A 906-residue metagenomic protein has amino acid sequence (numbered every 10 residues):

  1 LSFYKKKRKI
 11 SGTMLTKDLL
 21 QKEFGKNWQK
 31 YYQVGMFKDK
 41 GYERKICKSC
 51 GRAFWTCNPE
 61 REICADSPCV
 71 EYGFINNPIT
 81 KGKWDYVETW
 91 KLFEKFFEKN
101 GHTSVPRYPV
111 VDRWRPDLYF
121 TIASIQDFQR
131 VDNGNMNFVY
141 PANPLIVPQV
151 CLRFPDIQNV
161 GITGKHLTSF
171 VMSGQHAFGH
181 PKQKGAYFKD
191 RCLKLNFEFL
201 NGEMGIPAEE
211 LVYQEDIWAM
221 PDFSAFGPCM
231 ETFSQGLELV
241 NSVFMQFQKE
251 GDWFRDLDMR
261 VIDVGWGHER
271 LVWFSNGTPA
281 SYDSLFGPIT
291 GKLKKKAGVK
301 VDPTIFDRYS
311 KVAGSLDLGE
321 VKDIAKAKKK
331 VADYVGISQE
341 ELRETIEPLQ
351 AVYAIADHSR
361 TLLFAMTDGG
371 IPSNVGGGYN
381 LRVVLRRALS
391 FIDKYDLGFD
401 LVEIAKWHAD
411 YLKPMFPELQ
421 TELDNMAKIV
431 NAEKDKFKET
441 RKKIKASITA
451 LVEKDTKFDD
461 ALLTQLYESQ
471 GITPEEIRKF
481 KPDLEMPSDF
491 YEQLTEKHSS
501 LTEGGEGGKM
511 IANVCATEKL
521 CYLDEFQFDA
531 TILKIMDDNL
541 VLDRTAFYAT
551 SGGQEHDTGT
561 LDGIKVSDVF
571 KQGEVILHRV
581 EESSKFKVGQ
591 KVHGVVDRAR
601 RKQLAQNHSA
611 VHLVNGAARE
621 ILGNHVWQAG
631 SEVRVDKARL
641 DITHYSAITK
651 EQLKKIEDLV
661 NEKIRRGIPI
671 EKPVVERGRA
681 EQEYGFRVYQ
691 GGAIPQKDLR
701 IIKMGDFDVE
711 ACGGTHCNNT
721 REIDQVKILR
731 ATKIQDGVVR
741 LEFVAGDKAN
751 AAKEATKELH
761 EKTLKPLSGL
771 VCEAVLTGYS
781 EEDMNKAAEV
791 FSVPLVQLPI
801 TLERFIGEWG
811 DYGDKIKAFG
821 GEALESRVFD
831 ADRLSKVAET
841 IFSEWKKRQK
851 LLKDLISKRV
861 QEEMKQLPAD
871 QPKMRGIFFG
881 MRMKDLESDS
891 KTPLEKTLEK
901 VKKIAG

Functional and structural regions predicted by a protein language model:
V34-E43, A53-N58: Short, flexible, mixed-charge glycine/proline-rich loop motifs that serve as phosphate/nucleic-acid-contacting
C47-C50, C64: Short cysteine-rich clusters marking metal-coordination/redox-active sites
C57-Y72: Cysteine-rich micro-motifs
F74-R382, I392-A405, T440, V709: Structured aminoacyl-transfer and RNA-binding surfaces used for tRNA recognition/handling in the translation apparatus
F391-L397, I429-K509: Extended, domain-scale alpha-helical bundle/helix-rich regions
Y395, F458-S469, P474, F480-K481 (+5 more regions): Terminal appendage regions of diverse proteins
S499-A599: Conserved nucleotide-binding/hydrolysis modules and their immediate coupling elements across P-loop/ASCE NTPase motors
V635-D636, I642-Q735: Non-catalytic interaction/regulatory segments
